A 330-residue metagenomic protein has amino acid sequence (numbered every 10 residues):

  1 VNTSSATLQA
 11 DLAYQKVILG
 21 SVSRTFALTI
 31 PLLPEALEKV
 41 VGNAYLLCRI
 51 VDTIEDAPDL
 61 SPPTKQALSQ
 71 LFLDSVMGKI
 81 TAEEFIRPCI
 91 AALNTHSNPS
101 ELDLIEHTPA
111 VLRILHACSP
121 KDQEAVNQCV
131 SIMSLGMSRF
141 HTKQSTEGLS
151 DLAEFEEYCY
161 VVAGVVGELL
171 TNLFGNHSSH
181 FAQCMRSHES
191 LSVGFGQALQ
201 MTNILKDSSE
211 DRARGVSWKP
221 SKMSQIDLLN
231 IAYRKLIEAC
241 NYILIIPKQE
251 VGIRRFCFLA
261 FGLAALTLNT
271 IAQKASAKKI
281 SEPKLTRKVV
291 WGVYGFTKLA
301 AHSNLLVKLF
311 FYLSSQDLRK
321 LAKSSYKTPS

Functional and structural regions predicted by a protein language model:
V1-L199, L205-S330: Catalytic cores of Mg2+-dependent Asp-rich isoprenoid enzymes
